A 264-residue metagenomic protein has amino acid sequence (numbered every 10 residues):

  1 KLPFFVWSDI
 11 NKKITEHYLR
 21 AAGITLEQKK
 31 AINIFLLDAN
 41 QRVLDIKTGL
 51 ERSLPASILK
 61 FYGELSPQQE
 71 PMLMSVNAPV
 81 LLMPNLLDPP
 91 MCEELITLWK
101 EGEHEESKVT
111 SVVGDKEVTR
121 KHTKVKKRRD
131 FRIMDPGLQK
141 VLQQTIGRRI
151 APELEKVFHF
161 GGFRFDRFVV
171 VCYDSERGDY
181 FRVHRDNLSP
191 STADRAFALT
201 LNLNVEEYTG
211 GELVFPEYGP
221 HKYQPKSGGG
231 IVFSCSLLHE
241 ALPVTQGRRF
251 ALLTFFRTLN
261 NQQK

Functional and structural regions predicted by a protein language model:
K1-L65: Chalcogenol-based redox active-site neighborhoods
V6, I231-V232: Structural recognition of the beta-strand scaffold that forms the well-ordered cores of secreted hydrolase catalytic
A39, A56-A198, N202-G230, S236-K264: Fe(II)/2-oxoglutarate oxygenase catalytic core
